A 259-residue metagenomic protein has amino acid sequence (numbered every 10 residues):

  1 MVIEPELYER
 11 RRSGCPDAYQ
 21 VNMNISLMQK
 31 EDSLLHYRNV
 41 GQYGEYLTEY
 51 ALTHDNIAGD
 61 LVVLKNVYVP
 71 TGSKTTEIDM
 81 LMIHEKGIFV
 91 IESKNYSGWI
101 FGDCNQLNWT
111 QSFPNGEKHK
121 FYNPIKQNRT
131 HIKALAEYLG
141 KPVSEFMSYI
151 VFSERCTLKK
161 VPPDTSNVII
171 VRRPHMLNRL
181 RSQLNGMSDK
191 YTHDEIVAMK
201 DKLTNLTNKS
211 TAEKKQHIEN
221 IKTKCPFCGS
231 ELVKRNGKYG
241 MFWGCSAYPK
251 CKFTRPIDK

Functional and structural regions predicted by a protein language model:
M1-T76, K86, N115-K259: Surface-exposed interaction regions that form or flank ligand-binding interfaces
V67-Y68, D79-L81, K94: Anionic group-transfer/hydrolysis microenvironments
I83-N108: Active-site beta-strand-loop-beta-strand hairpin of nuclease catalytic cores that positions key catalytic residues
L107-N115: A short small-residue
